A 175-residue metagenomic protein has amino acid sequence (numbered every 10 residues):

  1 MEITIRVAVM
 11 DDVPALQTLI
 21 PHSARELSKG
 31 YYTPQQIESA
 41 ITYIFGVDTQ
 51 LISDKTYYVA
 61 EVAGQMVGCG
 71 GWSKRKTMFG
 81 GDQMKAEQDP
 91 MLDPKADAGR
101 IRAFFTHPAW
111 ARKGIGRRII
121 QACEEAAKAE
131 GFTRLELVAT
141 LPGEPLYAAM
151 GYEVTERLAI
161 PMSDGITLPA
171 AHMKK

Functional and structural regions predicted by a protein language model:
T4-T18: A short beta-loop-alpha structural element at the N-terminal edge of CoA-dependent acyl/N-acetyltransferase catalytic
P21-V47: Conserved GNAT-fold acetyl-CoA-binding loop/helix
T56-V59: Hydrophobic beta-strand residues of extracellular immunoglobulin-like
E61, C69-A111, Q121, A126 (+1 more regions): Conserved acyl-donor/pantetheine-binding loop and adjacent beta-alpha core of acyl/acetyltransferases and related
G114-G116: Conserved G/P- and acidic residue-centered "switch" motifs that form tight phosphate/ATP-binding loops in soluble
T133, V138-E144, M150, E156-K175: C-terminal "cap" of GNAT-fold acetyltransferases
